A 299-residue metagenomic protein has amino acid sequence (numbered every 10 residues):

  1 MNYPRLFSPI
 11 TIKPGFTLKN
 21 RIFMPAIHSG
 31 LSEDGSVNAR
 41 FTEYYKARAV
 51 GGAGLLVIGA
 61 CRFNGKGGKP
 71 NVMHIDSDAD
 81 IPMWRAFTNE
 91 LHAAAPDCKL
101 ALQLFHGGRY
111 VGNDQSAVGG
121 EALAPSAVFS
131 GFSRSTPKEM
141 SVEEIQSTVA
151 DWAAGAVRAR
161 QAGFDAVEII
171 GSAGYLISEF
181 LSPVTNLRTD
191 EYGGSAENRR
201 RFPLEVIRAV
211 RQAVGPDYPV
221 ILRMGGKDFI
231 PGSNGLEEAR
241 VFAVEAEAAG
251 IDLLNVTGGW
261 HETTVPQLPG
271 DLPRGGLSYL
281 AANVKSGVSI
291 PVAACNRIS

Functional and structural regions predicted by a protein language model:
M1-S299: Flavin-dependent oxidoreductase catalytic cores
